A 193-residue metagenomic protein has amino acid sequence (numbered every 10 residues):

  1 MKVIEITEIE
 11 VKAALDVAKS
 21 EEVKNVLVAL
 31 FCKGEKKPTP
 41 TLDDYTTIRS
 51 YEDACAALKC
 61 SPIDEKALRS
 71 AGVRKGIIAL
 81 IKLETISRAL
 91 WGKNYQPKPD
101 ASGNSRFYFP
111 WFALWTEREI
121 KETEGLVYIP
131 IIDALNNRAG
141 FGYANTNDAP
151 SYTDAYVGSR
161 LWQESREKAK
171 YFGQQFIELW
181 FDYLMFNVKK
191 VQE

Functional and structural regions predicted by a protein language model:
M1-K2, F186-E193: Short intrinsically disordered terminal tails
M1-K82: Charge-rich, low-complexity N-terminal segments
C32, K59-P62, G72, G92 (+3 more regions): Short, flexible coil/linker elements and helix-boundary hinge sites characteristic of intrinsically disordered
A67-E124: Acidic, glycine-rich loop-and-strand cores that form catalytic or ligand-binding grooves in diverse globular domains
F107-P110, T116-G158: Short aromatic-glycine-(Arg/Gly/Cys) micro-motifs in beta-strand/loop hairpins
E164-E178: A short, charged, amphipathic alpha-helix used as a generic interaction element across diverse proteins
F176-N187: Short arginine-rich
